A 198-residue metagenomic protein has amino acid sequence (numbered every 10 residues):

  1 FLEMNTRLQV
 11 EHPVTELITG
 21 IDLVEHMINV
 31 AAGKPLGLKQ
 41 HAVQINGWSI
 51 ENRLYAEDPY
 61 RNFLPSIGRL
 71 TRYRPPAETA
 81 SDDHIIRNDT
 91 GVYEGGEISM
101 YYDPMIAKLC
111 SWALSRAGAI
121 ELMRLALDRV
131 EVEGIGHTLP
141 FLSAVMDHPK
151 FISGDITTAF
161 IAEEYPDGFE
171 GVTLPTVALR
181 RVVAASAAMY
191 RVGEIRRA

Functional and structural regions predicted by a protein language model:
F1-Q9: Conserved metal-phosphate-binding beta-hairpin within the catalytic cores of diverse ATP-dependent phosphoryl-transfer
Q9, P13-A198: Catalytic cores of soluble metabolic enzymes centered on carboxylation/carboxyl-transfer
